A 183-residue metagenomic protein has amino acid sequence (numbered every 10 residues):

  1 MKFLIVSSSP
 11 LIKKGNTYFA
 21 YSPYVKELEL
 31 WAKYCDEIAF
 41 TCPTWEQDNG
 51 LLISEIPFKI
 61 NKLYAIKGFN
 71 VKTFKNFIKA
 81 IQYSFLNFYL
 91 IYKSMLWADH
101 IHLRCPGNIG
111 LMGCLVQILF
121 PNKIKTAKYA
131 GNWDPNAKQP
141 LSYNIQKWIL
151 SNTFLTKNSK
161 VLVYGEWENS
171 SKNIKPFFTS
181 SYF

Functional and structural regions predicted by a protein language model:
M1-L51, T156: N-terminal subdomain of nucleotide-sugar transferases
K2-S7, V116-P135, L162, K175-T179: Active-site proximal beta-strand in glycosyltransferases
L11-K14, K72-K75, A127-P140: A short, histidine- and acid-enriched strand-loop-helix "catalytic/donor-clamping" loop that lines the nucleotide-sugar
C35, I60, W97-D99, K157-N158: Short, well-ordered alpha-helix to beta-strand connector turns
E37-K75: N-terminal strand-loop element at the rim of the active site of nucleotide-sugar-dependent glycosyltransferases
G68-I101, G110-M112: An amphipathic, basic-hydrophobic alpha-helix
H100-P121, A127-G131, Y143, G165-S171: An aromatic- and histidine-rich active-site surface loop
D134-P135, L141-F183: Donor nucleotide-sugar binding/catalytic pocket of nucleotide-sugar-dependent glycosyltransferases
